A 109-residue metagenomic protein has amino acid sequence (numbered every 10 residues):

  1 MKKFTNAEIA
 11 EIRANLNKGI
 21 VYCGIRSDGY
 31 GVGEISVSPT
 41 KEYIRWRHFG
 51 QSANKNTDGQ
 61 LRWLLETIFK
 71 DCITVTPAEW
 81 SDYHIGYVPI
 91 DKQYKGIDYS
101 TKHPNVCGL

Functional and structural regions predicted by a protein language model:
I9, R13, N17, R62-F69: Residue-level detector of alpha-helical secondary structure
Y22, R26-C107: Acidic, low-complexity, intrinsically disordered interaction modules
